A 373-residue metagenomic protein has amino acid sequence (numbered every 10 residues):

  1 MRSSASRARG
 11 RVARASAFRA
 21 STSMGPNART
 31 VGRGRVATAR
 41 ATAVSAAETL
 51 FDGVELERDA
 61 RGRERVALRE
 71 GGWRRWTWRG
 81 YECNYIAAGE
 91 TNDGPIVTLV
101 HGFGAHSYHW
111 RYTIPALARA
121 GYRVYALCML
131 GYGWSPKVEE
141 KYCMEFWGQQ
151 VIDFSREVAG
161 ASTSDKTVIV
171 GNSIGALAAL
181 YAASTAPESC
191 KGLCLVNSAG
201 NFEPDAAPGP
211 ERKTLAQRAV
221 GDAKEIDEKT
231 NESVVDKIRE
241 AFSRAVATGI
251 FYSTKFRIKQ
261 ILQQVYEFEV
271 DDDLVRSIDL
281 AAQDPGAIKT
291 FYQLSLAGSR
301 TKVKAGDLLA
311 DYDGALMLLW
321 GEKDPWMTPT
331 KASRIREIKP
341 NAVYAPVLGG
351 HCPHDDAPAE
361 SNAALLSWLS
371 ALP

Functional and structural regions predicted by a protein language model:
R2, R14, F18-I96, R119-Y122 (+5 more regions): Alpha/beta-hydrolase fold catalytic core
R65-A67, G72-Y81, I86, R119 (+4 more regions): Active-site loop/oxyanion-hole signature of alpha/beta-hydrolase fold enzymes
Y81, I86-W134: Conserved HGGG/HGGXW glycine-rich cap/lid loop of the alpha/beta-hydrolase fold
A105-P115, W134-K137, L177-A178, E203-P204 (+2 more regions): Short N-terminal helix/helix-N-cap motif within the alpha/beta-hydrolase-1
M144, G148-Q149, S155, T163 (+3 more regions): Flexible "cap/lid" subdomain of the alpha/beta-hydrolase fold that forms the substrate-access gate
G171, G175, A179: Gly/Ala-rich beta-loop-alpha elbow adjacent to hydrolase catalytic centers
A332, R336-H351: Catalytic histidine neighborhood in serine/cysteine hydrolases with alpha/beta-hydrolase-type architecture
G349-A363: Catalytic histidine-centered segment of alpha/beta-hydrolase-like enzymes
